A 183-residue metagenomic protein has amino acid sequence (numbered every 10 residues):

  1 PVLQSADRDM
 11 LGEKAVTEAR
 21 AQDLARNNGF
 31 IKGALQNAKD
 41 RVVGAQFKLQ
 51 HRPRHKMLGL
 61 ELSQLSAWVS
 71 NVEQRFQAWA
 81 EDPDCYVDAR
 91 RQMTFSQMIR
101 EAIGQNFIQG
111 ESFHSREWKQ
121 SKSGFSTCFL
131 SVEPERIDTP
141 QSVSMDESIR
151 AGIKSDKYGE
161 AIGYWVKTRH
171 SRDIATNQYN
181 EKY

Functional and structural regions predicted by a protein language model:
P1-L65: N-terminal-proximal low-complexity accessory segments that begin disordered and transition into the first
Q36-Y183: Structured, mid-chain assembly/scaffold modules that mediate subunit interfaces within large macromolecular complexes
